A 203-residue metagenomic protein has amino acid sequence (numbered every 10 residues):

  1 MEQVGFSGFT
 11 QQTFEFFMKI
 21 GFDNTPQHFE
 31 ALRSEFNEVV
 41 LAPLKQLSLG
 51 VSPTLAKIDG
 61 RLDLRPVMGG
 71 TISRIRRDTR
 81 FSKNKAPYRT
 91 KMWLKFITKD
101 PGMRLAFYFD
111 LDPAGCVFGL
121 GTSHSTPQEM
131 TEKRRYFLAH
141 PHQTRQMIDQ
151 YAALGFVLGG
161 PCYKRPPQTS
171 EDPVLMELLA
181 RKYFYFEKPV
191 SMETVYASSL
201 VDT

Functional and structural regions predicted by a protein language model:
M1-F22, S48, S52, L138 (+3 more regions): Long, solvent-exposed, polar/charged low-complexity segments
F14-A42: K/E-rich alpha-helical interaction surfaces of small helical-bundle regulatory domains
F36, V40, L44, M130-K133 (+2 more regions): Amphipathic alpha-helical coiled-coil segments
N37, L41-R80: Gly/Pro-rich turn-and-neighbor structural signature
R61, T71-L94, Q146-Y163: Soluble extramembrane domains of integral membrane proteins
R65, N84-A86, L175-L178: A general structural signal for short secondary-structure junctions and capping/turn motifs
G70, R89, G115, R181-Y183: Sequence-level motif detector for i,i+2 pairs with an aromatic at +2
R77-A139: Aromatic- and glycine-enriched beta-alpha-beta binding-site module
